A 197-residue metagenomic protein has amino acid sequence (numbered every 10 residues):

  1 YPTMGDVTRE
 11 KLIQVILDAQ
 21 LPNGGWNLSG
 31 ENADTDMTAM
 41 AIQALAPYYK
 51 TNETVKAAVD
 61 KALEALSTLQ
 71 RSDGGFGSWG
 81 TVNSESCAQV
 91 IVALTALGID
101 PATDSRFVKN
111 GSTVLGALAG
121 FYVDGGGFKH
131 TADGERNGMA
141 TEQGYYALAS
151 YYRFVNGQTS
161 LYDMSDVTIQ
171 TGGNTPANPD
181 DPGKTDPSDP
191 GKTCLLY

Functional and structural regions predicted by a protein language model:
Y1-Q14, A19-D60, R71-F107, V123 (+1 more regions): An alpha-helical repeat/solenoid feature that recognizes helix-turn-helix modules
D18, T68, T185-D189: Alpha-helical protein-protein interaction elements
V114-G120, G127-G183, D189-T193: Terminal, non-catalytic domain-edge segments
Y197: Conserved small/polar residues in nucleotide/adenosyl-binding loops
